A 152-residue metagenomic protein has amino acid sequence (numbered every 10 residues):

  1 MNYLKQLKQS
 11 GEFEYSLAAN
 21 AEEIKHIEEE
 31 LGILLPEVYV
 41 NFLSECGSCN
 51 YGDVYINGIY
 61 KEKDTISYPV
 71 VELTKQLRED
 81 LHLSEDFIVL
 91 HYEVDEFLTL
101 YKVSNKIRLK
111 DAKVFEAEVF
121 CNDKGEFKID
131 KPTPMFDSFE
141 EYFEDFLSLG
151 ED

Functional and structural regions predicted by a protein language model:
M1-T99, L149-D152: A surface-exposed partner-binding patch
L34, E85, P134-D137, E141: Generic recognition of short, well-ordered alpha-helical interface segments
K63-I66, V70, K128, P132-F136: Intrinsic-disorder-associated interaction segments
Y92-V119: Amphipathic protein-protein interaction modules
A112-M135: A short, surface-exposed interaction/processing loop segment used at functional sites
S138-D152: Charged phosphate-binding loop/patch that engages nucleotide di/tri-phosphates or the phosphate backbone of nucleic
